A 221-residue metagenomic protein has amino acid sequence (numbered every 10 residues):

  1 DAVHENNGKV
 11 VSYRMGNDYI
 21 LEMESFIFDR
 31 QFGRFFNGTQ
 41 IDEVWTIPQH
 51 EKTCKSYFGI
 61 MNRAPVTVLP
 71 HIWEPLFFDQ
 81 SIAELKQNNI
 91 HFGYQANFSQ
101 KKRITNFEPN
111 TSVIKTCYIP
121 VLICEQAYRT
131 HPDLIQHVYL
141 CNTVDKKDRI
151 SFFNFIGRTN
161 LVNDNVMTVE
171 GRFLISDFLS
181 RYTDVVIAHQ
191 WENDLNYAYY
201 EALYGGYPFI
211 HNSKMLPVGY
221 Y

Functional and structural regions predicted by a protein language model:
D1-Q40, V169-D177, Y182, A188 (+1 more regions): Extended catalytic core of nucleotide-activated donor transferases of GT-like folds
A2-E5, I119, A198-E201: A short acidic, amphipathic alpha-helical/loop segment
G8-S12, N17-D79: Active-site-proximal region of nucleotide-activated glycan assembly enzymes, centered on histidine/acidic-rich loops
V10, V44, Q136-V138, F209: Hydrophobic/aromatic residues located in beta-strands of well-ordered beta-sheets within soluble catalytic
M15-I20, Q49-K52, P109-V113, T143-K147 (+2 more regions): Short, solvent-exposed loop/turn segments at secondary-structure junctions
K52-V169: Conserved catalytic-core segment of nucleotide-activated headgroup transferases in glycan assembly
T159-L179, N193-L195: Conserved active-site histidine-acidic residue motif and adjacent donor-binding/catalytic loop of glycosyltransferases
R181-Y221: Catalytic binding pocket for nucleotide-activated donors in carbohydrate/polymer assembly enzymes
